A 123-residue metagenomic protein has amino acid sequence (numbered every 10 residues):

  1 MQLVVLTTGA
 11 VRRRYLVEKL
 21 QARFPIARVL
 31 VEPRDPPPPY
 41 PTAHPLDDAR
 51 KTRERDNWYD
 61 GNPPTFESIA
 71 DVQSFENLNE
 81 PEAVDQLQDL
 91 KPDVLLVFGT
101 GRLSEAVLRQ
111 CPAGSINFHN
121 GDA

Functional and structural regions predicted by a protein language model:
M1-A123: One-carbon transfer enzymes
